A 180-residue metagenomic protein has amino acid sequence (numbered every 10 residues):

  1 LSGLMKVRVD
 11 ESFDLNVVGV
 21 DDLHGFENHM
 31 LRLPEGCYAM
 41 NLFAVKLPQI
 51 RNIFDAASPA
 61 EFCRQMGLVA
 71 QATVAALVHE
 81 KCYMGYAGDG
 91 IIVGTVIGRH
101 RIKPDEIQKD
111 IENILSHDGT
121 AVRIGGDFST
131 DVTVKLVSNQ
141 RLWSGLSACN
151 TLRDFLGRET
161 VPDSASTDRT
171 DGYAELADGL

Functional and structural regions predicted by a protein language model:
L1-E27, R32-P34, Q140-L180: C-di-GMP signaling machinery
L1-G3, Q65-L68, E80, L180: Intrinsic structural disorder
K6-N41, P48-V74, G85-D89, R101-D105 (+2 more regions): Conserved long alpha-helical elements within nucleotide-processing catalytic cores of c-di-GMP signaling and class III
L42-A44, I91-T95, T133: Short hydrophobic beta-strand segments that form the core of ligand-binding sensory/regulatory domains
E61-Q65, N113-L115, R153-F155: Short, low-complexity, polar/charged sequence segments that are solvent-exposed and flexible
A70-I102, N113-S129: Conserved helix-loop-beta segment at the catalytic/binding core of cyclic-nucleotide signaling proteins
T95-P104, T120-A165: Catalytic strand-loop-helix junctions within cyclic-nucleotide turnover domains
